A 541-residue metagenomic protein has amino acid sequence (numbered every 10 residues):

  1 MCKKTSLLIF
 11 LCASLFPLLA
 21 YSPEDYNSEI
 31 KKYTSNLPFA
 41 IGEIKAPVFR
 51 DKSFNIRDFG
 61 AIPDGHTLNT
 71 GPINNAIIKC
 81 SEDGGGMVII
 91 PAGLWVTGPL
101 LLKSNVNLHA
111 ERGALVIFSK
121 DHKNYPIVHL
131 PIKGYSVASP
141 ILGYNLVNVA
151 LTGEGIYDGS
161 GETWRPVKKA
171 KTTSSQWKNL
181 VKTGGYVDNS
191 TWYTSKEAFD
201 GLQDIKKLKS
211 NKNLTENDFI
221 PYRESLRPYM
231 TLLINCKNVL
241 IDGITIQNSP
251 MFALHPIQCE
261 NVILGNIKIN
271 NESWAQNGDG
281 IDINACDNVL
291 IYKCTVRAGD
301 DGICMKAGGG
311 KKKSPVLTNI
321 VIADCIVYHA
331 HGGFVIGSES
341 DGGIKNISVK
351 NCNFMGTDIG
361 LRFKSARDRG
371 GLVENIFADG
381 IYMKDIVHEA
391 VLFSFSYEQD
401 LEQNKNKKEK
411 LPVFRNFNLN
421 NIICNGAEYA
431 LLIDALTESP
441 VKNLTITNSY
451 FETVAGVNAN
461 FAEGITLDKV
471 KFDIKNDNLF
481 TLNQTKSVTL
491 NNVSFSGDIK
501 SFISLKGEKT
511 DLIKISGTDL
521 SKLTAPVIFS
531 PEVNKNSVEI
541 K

Functional and structural regions predicted by a protein language model:
C2-S6, F10-I89, L94-N235, L240-D242 (+7 more regions): Extracellular "leader-to-stem" segments immediately downstream of a signal peptide or signal-anchor in secreted/lumenal
I62-P63, G309-K313, G342-G343, R369 (+1 more regions): Short, small-residue-enriched loops and turns at beta-alpha junctions that line or gate enzyme active sites
G85, P99, S119-K120, S160-W164 (+12 more regions): Short glycine/acidic-rich loop motifs that flank beta-strands on beta-rich extracellular proteins
L94, Q258-E260, A307-G309, S338-S340 (+3 more regions): Active-site-proximal loop/turn and secondary-structure-junction residues that shape catalytic pockets, frequently
R112-G113, V147-G155, K237-Q247, E260-E272 (+11 more regions): Right-handed parallel beta-helix
G332, G337-S338, K345-K350, F354-K408: A beta-strand-loop signature enriched in Asp, Gly, Thr, and Trp that corresponds to the sialidase/neuraminidase Asp-box
A390, N404-C424, L479, F502: Generic long, charged, amphipathic alpha-helical segments
K408, V413, L431-T437: Accessory end-domains appended to solenoid repeat scaffolds used in host defense
